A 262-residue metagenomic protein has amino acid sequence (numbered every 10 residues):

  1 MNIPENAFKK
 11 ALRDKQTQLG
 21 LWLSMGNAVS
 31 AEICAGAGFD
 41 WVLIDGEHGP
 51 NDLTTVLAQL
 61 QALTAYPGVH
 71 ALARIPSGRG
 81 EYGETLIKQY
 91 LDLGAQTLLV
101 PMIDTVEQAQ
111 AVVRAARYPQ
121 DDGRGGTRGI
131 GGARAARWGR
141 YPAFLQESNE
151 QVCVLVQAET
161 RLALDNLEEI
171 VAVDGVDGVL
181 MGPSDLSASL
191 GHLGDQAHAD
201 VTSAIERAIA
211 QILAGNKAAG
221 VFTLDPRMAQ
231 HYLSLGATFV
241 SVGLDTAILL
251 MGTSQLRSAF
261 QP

Functional and structural regions predicted by a protein language model:
M1-P262: Expand to "…catalyze enediolate/carbanion chemistry for C-C bond making/breaking, isomerization, decarboxylation
